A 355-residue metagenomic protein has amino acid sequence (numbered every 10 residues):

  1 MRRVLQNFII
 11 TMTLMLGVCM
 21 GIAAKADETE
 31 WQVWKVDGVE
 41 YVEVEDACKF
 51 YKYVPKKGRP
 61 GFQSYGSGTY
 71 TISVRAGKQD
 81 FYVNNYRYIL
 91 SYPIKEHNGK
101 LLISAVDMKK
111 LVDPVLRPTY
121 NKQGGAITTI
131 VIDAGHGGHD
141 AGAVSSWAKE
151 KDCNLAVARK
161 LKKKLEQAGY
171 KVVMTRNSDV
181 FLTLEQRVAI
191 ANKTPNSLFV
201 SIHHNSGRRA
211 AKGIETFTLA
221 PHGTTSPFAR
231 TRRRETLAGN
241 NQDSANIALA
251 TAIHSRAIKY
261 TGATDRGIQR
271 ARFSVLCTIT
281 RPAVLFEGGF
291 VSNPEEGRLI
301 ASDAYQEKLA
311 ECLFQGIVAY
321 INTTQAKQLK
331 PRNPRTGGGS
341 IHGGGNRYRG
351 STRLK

Functional and structural regions predicted by a protein language model:
M1, M20-A23: Short, intrinsically disordered, low-complexity terminal segments
M1-N7: Positively charged n-region of N-terminal signal peptides that target proteins for export
L5, K57, P118, M174 (+1 more regions): A generic structural-conservation signal
I9-C19: Bacterial N-terminal signal peptides
I10-M12, E28, R335, S351: Intrinsically disordered/low-complexity terminal segments and short unstructured peptides
A24-H139, A143-S146, A156, K164 (+1 more regions): Primary recognition of N-terminal secretory signal peptides and signal-anchoring hydrophobic helices
A148-K355: Active-site-proximal helix/loop segments of hydrolytic enzymes
